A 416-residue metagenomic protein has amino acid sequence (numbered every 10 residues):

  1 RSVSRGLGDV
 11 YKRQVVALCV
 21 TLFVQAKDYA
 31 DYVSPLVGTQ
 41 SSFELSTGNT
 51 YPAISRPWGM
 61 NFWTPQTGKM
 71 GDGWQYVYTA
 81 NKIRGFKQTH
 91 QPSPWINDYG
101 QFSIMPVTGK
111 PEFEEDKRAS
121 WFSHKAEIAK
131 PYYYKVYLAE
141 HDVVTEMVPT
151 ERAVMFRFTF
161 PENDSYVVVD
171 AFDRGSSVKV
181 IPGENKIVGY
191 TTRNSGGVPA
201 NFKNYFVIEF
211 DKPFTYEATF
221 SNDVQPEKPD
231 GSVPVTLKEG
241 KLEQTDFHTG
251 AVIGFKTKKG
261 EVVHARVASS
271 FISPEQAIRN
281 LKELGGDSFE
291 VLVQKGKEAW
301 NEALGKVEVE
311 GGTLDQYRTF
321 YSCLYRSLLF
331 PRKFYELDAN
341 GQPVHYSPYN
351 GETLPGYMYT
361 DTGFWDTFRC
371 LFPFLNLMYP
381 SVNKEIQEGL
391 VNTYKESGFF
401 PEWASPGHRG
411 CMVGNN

Functional and structural regions predicted by a protein language model:
R1-V3, L18, I54, F122: Intrinsically disordered, low-complexity segments enriched in Ser/Pro/Gly/Ala and basic residues
R1-Y11: Short, small-residue-biased leader/transition segments that mark boundaries at the very start of proteins
D9-K27: Bacterial Sec-dependent N-terminal signal peptides
K27-F372, N376-N416: Accessory carbohydrate-recognition regions in carbohydrate-active enzymes
